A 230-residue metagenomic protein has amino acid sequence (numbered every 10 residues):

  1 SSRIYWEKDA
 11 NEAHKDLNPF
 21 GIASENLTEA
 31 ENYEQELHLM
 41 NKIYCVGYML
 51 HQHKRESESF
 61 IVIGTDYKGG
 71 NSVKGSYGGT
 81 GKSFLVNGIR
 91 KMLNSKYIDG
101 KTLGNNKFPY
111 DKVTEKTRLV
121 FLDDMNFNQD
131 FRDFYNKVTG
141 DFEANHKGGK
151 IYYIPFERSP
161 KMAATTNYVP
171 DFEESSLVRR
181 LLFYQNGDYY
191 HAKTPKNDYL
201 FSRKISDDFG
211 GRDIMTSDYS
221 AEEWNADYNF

Functional and structural regions predicted by a protein language model:
S1-K116, L182: P-loop NTPase catalytic core of nucleic-acid-dependent motor ATPases
Y48-M49, M162-P170, F230: Metal-dependent nuclease catalytic cores in nucleic-acid-processing enzymes, especially RNase H-like/related
G69, N126-F127, N167-D171, G187-A192: Conserved nucleotide-binding/hydrolysis micro-motifs of P-loop NTPases
N94, D130-I154: Conserved catalytic/switch belt of AAA+ P-loop NTPases
P109-E115, H146-T165: AAA+/SF3 P-loop NTPase mechanochemical coupling elements
L119-D123, E157-N167, Y184: Structural recognition of the conserved hydrophobic beta-strand(s) that form the central parallel beta-sheet of P-loop
Y135-F142, A163, L182-F183, D188: Signature of the SF2 helicase/ATPase Hel1-core->accessory helical subdomain module
E157-R158, E174-F230: Phosphate-sensing "switch" segment of ASCE/P-loop ATPases
